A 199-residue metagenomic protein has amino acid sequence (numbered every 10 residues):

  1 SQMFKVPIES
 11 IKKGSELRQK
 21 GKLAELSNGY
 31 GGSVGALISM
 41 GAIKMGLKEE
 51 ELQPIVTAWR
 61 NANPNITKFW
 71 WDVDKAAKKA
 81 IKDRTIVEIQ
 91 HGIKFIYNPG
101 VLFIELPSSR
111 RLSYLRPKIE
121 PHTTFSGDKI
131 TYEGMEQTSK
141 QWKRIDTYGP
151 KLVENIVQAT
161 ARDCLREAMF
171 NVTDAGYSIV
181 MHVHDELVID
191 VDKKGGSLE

Functional and structural regions predicted by a protein language model:
S1-E199: Conserved catalytic core of nucleotide polymerization and phosphodiester-bond processing enzymes
